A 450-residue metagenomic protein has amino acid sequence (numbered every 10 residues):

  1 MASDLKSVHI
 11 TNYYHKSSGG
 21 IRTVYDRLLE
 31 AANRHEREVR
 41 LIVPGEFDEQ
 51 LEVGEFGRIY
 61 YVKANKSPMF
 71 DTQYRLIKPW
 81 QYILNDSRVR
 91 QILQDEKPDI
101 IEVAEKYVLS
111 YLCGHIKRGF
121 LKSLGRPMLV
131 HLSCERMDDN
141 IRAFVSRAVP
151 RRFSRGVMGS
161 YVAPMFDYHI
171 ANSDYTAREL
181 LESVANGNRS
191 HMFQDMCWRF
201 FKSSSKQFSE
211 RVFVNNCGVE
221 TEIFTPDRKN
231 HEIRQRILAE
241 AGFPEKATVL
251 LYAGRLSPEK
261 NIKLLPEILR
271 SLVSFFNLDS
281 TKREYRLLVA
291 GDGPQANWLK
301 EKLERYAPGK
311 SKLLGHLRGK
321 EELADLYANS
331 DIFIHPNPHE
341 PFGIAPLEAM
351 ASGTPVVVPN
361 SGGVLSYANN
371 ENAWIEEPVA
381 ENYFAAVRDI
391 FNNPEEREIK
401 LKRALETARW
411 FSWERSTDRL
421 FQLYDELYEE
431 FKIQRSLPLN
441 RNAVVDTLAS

Functional and structural regions predicted by a protein language model:
R151-H169, M196-F200: Membrane-proximal helix-turn-helix segments that form the acceptor-binding/catalytic region of lipid-linked
Y175, G218: Carbohydrate-associated surface elements
V214, E232, L238-A239, P244-K260 (+1 more regions): Conserved donor-binding/catalytic core segment of Leloir-type glycosyltransferases
K282, N297-L317: Nucleotide-activated donor-binding/catalytic signature segment of Leloir-type glycosyltransferases, i.e., the conserved
H316, D325-S330: Short alpha-helical donor nucleotide-sugar binding micro-motif in glycosyltransferases
P338: Aromatic "clamp/platform" in nucleotide-sugar-dependent glycosyltransferases that forms part of the donor/acceptor
P355-V358: Short hydrophobic beta-strand element within catalytic cores of glycosyltransferases and related nucleotide-activated
N370-E381, D389-P394: Conserved acidic donor-binding segment of nucleotide-sugar-dependent glycosyltransferases
